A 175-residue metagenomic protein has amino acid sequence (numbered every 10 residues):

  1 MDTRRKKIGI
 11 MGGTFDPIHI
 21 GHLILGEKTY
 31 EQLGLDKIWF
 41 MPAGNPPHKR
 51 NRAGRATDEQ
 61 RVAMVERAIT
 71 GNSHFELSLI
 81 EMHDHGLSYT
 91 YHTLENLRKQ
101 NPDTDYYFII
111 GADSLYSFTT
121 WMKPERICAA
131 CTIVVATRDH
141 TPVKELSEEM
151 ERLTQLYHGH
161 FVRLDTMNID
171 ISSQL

Functional and structural regions predicted by a protein language model:
M1-L175: Nucleotidyltransferase catalytic core that binds NTPs
